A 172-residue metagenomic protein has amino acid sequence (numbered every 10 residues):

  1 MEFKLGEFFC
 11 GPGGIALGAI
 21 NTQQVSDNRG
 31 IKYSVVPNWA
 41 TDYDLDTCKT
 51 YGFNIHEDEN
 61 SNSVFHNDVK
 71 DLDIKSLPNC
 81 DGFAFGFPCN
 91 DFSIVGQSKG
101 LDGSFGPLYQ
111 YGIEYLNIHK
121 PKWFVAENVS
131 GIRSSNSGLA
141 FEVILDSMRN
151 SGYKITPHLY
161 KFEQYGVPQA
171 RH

Functional and structural regions predicted by a protein language model:
M1-E2, P37, C80, P121: A general structural motif
E2-N60: Conserved S-adenosyl-L-methionine
K4-G6, W39, F65, V125 (+1 more regions): Conserved Rossmann-like nucleotide-binding pocket used by diverse enzymes that bind dinucleotide cofactors
G11, D42, D68, F124-N128: Active-site beta-strand/loop signature of hydrolases that rely on acidic residues for catalysis
P12, F87-D91: Short, small-residue-rich loop/turn micro-motifs
D58-D68: Conserved SAM-binding strand-loop segment of SAM-dependent methyltransferases
N67, L72, F85: Cofactor-binding loops of NAD(P)H-dependent oxidoreductases, dominated by short-chain dehydrogenase/reductases
L72-G82, N90-H172: Class I S-adenosyl-L-methionine
